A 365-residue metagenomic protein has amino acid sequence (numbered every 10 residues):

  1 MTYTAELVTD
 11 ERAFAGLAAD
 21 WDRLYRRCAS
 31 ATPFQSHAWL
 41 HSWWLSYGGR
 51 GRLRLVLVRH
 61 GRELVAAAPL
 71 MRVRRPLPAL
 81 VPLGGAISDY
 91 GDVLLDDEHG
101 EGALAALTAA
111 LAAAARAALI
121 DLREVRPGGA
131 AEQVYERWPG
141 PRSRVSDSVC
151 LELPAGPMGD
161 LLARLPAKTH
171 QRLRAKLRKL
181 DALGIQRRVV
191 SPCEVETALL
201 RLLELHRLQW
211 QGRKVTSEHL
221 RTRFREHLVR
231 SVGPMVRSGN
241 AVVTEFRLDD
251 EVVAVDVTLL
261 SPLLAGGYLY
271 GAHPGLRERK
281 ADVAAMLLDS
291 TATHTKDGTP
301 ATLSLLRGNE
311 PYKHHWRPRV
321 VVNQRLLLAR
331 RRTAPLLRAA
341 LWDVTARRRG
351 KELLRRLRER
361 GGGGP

Functional and structural regions predicted by a protein language model:
T2-Y3, L7, E11, E132-D160 (+3 more regions): Active-site/acyl-donor-binding loops of N-acyltransferases
Y3, D89-G91, I185: Short amphipathic alpha-helical segments
A5-L80, V125-S148, G156, A163-R279: A conserved beta-strand-loop-helix scaffold within acyl/acetyltransferase catalytic domains
G51-L53, A115-A117, A241, D297-P300: Short, high-confidence coil segments that cap the C-terminus of an alpha-helix and link into the following beta-strand
R59, D96, A105-A110, E218-R338: Aromatic (often tryptophan-rich) hydrophobic motifs at membrane interfaces
P69-D92, L336: Conserved acyl-donor/pantetheine-binding loop and adjacent beta-alpha core of acyl/acetyltransferases and related
G85-R116: A gly/proline- and charged-residue-enriched helix-loop-helix capping module
A112-G129: ATP-hydrolysis module of ASCE/P-loop NTPase motor domains, specifically the Walker B Asp-Glu catalytic pair
